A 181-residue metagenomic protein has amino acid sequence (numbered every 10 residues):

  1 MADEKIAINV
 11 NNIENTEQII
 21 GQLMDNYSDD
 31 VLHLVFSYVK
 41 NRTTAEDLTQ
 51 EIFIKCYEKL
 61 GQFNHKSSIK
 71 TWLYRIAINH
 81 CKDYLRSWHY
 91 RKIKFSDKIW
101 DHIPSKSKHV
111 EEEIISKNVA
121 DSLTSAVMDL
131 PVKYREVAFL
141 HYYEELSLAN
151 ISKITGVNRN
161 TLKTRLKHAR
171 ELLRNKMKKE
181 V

Functional and structural regions predicted by a protein language model:
M1-D30, S37, A149, N175 (+1 more regions): N-terminal module of bacterial RNA polymerase sigma factors
A2-K5, R91-A120, S125, S147-N150: Internal acidic/polar
I13, F53-S68: Sigma70-family region 2
V31, V35, L73, A77-L85: Hydrophobic-face residues of short alpha-helical interaction/recognition segments
D47-I54, S67-N79: Structural recognition of an alpha-helix C-terminal capping motif at a helix-to-coil junction
Q62-N64, I78-F95, S116, H168: Arg/Lys-rich amphipathic alpha helix in sigma70-family domain 2
T71, Y143, A149, K153-K179: DNA-recognition helix of helix-turn-helix
V137-H141: A short pre-motif secondary-structure segment
